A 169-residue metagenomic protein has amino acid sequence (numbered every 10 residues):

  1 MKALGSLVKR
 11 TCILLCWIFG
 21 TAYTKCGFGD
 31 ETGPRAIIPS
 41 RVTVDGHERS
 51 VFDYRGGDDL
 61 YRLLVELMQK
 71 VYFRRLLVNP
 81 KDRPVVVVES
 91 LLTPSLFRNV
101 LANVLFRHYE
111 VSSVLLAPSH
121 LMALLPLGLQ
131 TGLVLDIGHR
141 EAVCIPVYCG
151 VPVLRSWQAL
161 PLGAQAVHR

Functional and structural regions predicted by a protein language model:
M1-K9, V111-L135: Conserved phosphate-binding catalytic cores of ATP/NTP-utilizing and phosphoryl-transfer enzymes
K2, L7-A102, S113, L154-S156 (+1 more regions): Conserved phosphate-binding loops in N-terminal lobes of ATP-dependent enzymes of the actin/Hsp70/sugar-kinase
T24, L101, L125-L127, A142: Predominantly single-stranded RNA-binding modules in RNA-associated proteins
S119-L121, H139, Q158-L160: Short, acidic/turn-prone active-site loops that include or flank metal/cofactor- and phosphate-binding residues
L127-L154: Phosphate-binding/catalytic loop of phosphoryl-transfer enzymes
C149-R169: Glycine-rich phosphate-binding loop plus the immediately following alpha-helix
